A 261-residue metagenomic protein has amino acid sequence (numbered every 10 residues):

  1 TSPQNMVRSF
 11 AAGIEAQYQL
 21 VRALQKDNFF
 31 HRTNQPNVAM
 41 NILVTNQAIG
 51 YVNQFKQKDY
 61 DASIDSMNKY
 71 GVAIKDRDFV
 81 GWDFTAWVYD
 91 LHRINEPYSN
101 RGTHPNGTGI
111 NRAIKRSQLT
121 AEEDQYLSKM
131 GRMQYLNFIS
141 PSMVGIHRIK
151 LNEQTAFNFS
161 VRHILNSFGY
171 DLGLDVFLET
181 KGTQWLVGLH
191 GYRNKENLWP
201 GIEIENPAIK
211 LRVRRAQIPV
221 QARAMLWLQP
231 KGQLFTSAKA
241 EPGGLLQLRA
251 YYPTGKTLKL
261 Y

Functional and structural regions predicted by a protein language model:
T1-Y261: Hydrophobic alpha-helical membrane segments
